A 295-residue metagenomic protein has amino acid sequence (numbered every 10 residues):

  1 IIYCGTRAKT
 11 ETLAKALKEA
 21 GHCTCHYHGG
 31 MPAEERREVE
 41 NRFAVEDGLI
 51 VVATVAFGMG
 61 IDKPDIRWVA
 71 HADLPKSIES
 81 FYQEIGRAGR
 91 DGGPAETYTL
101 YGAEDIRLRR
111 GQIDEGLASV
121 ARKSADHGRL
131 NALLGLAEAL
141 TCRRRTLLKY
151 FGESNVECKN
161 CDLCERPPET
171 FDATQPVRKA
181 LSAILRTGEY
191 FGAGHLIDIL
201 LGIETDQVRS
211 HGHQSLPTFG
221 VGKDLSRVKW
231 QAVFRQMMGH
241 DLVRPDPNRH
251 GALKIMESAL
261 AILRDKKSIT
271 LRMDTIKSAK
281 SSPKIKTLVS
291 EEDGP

Functional and structural regions predicted by a protein language model:
I1-V120, A125-G128, G152-V156, D162-L163: Helicase motor core with emphasis on the C-terminal RecA-like subdomain
F43, A137, I184-G188: Short helix-to-turn junction characteristic of helix-turn-helix DNA-binding domains, especially the helix
Q83, Y98-G102, G135, K149 (+3 more regions): Generic alpha-helical structural context detector
A125-H127, S154-P295: Accessory DNA-binding and partner-docking regions appended to nucleic-acid-acting proteins, especially the terminal
A125-S154, N248: C-terminal accessory regions
